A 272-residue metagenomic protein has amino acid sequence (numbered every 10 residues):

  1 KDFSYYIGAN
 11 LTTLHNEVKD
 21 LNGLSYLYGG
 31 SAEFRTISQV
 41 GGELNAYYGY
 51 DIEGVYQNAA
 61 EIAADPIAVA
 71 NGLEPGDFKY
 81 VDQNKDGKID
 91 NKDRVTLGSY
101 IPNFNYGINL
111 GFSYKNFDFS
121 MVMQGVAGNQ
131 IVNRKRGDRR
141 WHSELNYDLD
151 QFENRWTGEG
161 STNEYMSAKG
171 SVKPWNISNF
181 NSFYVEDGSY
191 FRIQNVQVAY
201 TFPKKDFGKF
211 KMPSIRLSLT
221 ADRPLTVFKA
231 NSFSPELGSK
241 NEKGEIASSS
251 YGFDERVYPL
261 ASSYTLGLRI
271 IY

Functional and structural regions predicted by a protein language model:
K1-D2, L14, Y114-F117, P203-F207 (+2 more regions): Outer-membrane beta-barrel channels and translocator barrels
K1-S99, D222, K229: Conserved small-residue
F3, P102-Y106, S189-Q194, P213 (+1 more regions): Residues that define the transmembrane beta-barrel architecture of outer-membrane proteins
Y5-I7, I108, Y114, F119-M121 (+2 more regions): Transmembrane beta-strands of outer-membrane beta-barrel proteins
G8-N10, D51, N109-G111, Q197-T201 (+2 more regions): Outer-membrane beta-barrel architecture
L11-E17, Y114-N116, G125-N129, N195 (+3 more regions): Transmembrane beta-strands of outer-membrane beta-barrel pores
G29-Q57, L149, N154-S161, Y165 (+2 more regions): C-terminal beta-signal and terminal closure region of outer-membrane beta-barrel proteins
V126-D222, S239: Extracytoplasmic gating/loop element in the C-terminal half of outer-membrane beta-barrel translocons and assembly
